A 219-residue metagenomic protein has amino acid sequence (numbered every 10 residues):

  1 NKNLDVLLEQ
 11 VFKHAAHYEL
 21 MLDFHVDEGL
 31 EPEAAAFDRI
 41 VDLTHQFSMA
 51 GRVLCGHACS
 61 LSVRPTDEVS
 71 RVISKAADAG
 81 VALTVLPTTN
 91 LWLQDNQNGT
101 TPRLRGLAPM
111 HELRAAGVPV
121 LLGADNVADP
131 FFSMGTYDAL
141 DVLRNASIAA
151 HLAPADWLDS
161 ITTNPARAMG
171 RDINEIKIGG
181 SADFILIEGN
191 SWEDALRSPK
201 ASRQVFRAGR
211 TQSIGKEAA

Functional and structural regions predicted by a protein language model:
N1-L54, S60-A82, G99-L122: Histidine/acidic residue-rich metal-binding segments in metalloenzymes
D27-E28, T88-T89, D125-V127: Short, ordered loop/turn segments at secondary-structure junctions
A34, P65-E68, D95-Q97, F132-G135 (+1 more regions): Short, well-ordered secondary-structure micro-motifs
D42-V53, L93, L104-G189: His/Asp/Glu-enriched, well-ordered alpha-helical/loop segment that forms or immediately abuts the divalent-metal
G56, V85-L86, G123, D129-P130 (+1 more regions): Thr-Gly-centered strand-to-loop micro-motif
H57-C59, P87-Q97: Short, basic, glycine/proline-bearing loop/turn elements
L61-V63, L91, A128, W192-E193 (+1 more regions): Surface-exposed, flexible loop/turn segments at secondary-structure boundaries
L158, I178-A219: C-terminal cap of metal-dependent C-N hydrolases
